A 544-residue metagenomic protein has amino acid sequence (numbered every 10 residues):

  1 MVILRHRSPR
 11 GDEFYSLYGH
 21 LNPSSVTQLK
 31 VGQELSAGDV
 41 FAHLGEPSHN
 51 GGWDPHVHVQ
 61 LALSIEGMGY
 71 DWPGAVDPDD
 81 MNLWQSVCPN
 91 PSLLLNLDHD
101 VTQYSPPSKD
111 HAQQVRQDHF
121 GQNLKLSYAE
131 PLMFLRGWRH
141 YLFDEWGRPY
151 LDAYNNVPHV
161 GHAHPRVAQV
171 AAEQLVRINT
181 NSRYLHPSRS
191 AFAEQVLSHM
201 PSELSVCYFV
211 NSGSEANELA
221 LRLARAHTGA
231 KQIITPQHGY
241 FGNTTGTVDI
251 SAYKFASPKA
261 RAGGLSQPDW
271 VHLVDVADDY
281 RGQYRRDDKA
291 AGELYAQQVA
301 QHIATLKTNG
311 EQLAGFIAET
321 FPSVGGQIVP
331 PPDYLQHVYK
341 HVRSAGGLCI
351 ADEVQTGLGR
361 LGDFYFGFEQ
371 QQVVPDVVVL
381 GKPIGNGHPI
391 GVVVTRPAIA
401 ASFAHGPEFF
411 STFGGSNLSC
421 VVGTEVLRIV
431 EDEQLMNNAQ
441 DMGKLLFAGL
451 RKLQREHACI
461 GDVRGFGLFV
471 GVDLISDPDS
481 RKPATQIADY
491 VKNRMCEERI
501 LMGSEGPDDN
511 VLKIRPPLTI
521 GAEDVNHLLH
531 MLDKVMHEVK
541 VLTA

Functional and structural regions predicted by a protein language model:
M1-N22: Zn2+-dependent peptidoglycan hydrolase active-site motif and core
V2, P55-V59, K231-Q232: Extracytoplasmic/periplasmic beta-strand context in beta-sandwich domains, especially the cupredoxin/COX2 CuA-binding
P9, P23, S64-E66, P158 (+2 more regions): Short coil/turn motifs at secondary-structure junctions
R10, H49-G52, G385, G503: Short glycine/serine/proline-enriched coil/turn segments at secondary-structure junctions
L21-L29: Short alpha-helix capping/helix-loop boundary micro-motifs
T27, Q33-D39, E46-H49, P55-S105: Acidic, glycine-rich catalytic/binding loops that coordinate metals and/or anionic ligands
P106-A544: Conserved N-terminal phosphate-binding loop of PLP-dependent enzymes in the Aspartate aminotransferase
